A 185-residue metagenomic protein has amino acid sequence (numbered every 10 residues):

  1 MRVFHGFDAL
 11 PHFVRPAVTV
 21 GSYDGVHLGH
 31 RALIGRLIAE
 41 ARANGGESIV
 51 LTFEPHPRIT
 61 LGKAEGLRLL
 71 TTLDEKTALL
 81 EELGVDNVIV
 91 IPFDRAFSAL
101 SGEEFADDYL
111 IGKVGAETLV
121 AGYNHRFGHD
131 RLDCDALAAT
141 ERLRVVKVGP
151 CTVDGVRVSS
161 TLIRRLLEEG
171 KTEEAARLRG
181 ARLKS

Functional and structural regions predicted by a protein language model:
M1-S185: Nucleotidyltransferase catalytic core that binds NTPs
